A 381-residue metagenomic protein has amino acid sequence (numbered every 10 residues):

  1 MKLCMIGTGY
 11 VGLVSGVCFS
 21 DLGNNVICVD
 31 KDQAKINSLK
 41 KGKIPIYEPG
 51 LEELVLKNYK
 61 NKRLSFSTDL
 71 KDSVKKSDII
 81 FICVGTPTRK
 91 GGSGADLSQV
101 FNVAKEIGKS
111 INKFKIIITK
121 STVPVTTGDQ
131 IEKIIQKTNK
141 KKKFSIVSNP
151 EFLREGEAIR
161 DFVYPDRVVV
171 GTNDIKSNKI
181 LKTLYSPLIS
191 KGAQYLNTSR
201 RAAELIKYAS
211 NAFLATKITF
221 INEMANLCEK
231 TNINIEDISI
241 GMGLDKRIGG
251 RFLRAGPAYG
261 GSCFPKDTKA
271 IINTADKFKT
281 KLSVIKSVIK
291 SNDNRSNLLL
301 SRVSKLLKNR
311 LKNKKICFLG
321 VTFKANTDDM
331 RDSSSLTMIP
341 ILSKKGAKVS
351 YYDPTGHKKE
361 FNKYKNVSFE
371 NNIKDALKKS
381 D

Functional and structural regions predicted by a protein language model:
M1-D381: Structural/interface elements that position substrates and couple domains in central-metabolism enzymes
